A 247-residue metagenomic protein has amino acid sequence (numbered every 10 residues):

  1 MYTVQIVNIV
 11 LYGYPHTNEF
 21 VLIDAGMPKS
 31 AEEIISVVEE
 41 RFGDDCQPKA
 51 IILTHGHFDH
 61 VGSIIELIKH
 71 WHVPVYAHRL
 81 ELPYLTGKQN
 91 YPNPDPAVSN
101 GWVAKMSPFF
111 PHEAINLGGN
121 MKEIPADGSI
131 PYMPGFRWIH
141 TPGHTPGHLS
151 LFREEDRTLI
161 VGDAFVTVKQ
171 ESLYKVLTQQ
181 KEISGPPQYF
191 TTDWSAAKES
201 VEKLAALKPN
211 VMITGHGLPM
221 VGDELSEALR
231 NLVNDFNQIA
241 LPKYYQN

Functional and structural regions predicted by a protein language model:
M1-F42, S150-G162, T167: Conserved beta-strand hairpin/beta-sheet module of binuclear metal-dependent hydrolase folds, prominently
V21-I23, I52, V75, T158-I160 (+1 more regions): Residue-level marker for buried hydrophobic side chains located in beta-strands that build the well-ordered beta-sheet
M27-K29, R137-P142, P146-E224, F236: Metallo-beta-lactamase
A31-A77, E81: Active-site metal-binding motif and surrounding structural segment of the metallo-beta-lactamase
I34-S36, I64-E66, Q89-N90, R153-E154 (+2 more regions): Short amphipathic alpha-helical segments
E81-H140, T192, A196-K208: Metallo-beta-lactamase
Y84-K88, K169-E171, K243-N247: Short, charged, surface-exposed secondary-structure boundary motifs
S226-N247: C-terminal regulatory/interaction regions
